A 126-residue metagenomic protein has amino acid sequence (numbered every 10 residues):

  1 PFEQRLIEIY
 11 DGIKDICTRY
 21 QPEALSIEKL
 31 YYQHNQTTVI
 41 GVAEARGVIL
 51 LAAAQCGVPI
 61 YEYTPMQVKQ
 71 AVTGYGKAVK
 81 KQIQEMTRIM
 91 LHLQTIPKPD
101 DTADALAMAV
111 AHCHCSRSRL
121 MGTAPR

Functional and structural regions predicted by a protein language model:
P1-R126: Phosphate- and other anionic-substrate recognition elements at nucleic-acid/protein interfaces
